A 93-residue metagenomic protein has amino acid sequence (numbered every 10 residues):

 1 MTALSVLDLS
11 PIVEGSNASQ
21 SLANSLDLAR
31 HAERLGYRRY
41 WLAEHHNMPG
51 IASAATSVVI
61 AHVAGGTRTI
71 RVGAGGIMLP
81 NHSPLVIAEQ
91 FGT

Functional and structural regions predicted by a protein language model:
M1-V72: N-terminal beta1-alpha1-beta2 module of alpha/beta enzyme domains
S19-N24, P80-T93: Glycine-rich anion/phosphate-binding loops
G73-N81: The substrate-binding groove and active-site-proximal loops of carbohydrate-active enzymes, especially glycoside
